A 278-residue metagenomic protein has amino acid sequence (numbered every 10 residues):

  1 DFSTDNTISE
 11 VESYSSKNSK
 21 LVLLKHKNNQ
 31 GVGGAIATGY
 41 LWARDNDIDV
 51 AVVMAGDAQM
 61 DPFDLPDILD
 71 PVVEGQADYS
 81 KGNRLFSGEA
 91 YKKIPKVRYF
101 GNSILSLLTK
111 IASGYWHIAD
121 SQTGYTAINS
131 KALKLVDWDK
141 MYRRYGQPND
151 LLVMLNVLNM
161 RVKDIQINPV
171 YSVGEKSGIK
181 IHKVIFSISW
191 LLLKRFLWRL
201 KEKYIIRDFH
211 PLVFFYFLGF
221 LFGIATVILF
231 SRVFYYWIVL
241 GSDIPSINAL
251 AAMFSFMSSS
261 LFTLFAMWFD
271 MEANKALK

Functional and structural regions predicted by a protein language model:
D1-S9: A conserved acidic beta->alpha catalytic loop
F2, L85, N168: Short beta-to-alpha linker loops that shape the active-site pocket of alpha/beta-hydrolase fold enzymes
T4, Q30, A58-Q59: Acidic metal-phosphate-binding loop of nucleotide-sugar-dependent transferases
Y14-N18: Short, conserved SAM-binding/catalytic segment of Class I S-adenosyl-L-methionine-dependent methyltransferases
L21-D45, V50, P62-Y145, Y171-F186: Acceptor/aglycone-binding surface of glycosyltransferases and processive sugar-polymer synthases
K140-K278: Hydrophobic helical membrane-anchoring modules
